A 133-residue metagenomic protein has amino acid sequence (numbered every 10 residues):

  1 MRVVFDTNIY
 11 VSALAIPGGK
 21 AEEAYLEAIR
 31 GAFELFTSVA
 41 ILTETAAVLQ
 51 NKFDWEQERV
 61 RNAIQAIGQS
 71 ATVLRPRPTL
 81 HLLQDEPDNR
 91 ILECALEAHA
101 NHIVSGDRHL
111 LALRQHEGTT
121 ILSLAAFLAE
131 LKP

Functional and structural regions predicted by a protein language model:
M1-T37: Short, well-structured N-terminal submotif of metal-dependent ribonuclease cores
F5-T7, T37-S38, G106-D107, S123-L124: A secondary-structure boundary/capping signal
Y10-V11, T43, L110-A112: Short, active-site-adjacent cap segments at secondary-structure transitions
K20-A21, V60, P87-D88: Amphipathic coiled-coil/heptad-repeat helices and related helical stalk/stem segments that mediate oligomerization
E27-L82: PIN-domain endoribonuclease scaffold, especially VapC-family toxins
Q69-I103, R108: Active-site neighborhoods of divalent-metal-dependent phosphate/nucleic-acid chemistry enzymes
D85, L96, R108-P133: Acidic, PIN/NYN-like endoribonuclease modules and their adjacent C-terminal/linker elements
